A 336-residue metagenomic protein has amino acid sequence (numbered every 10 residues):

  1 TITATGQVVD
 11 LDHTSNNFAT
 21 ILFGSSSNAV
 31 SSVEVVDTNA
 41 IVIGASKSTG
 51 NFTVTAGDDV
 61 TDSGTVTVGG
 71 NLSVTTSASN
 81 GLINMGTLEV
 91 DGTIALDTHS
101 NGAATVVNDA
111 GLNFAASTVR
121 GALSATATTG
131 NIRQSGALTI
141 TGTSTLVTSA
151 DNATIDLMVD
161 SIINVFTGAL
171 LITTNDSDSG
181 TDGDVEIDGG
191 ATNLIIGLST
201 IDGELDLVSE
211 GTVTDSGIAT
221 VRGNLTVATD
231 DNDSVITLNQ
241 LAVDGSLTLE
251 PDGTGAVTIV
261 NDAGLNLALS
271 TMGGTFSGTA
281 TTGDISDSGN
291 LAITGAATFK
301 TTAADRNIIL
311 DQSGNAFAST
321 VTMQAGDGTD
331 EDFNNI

Functional and structural regions predicted by a protein language model:
T1-I336: Extracellular lectin-like interaction modules
